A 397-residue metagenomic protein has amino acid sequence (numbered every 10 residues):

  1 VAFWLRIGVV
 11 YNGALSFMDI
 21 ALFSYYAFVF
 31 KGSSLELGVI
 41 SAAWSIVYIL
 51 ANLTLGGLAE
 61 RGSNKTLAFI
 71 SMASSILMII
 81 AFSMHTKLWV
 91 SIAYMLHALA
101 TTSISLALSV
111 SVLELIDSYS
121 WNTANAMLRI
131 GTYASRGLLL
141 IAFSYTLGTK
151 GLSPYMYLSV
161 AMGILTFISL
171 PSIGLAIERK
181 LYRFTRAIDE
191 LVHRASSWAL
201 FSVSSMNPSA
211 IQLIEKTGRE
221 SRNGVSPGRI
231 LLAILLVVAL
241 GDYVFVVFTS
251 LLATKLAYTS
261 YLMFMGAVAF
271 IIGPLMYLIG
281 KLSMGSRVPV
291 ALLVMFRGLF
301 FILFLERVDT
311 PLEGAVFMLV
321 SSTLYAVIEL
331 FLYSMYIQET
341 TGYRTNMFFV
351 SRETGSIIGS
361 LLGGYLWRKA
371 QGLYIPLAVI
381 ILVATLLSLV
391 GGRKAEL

Functional and structural regions predicted by a protein language model:
V1-I49, V225-A269, F349: Helix-loop boundary and gating motifs at the non-cytosolic
V9, L88-I104, L236, P311-E329: Hydrophobic core of transmembrane alpha-helices in multi-pass small-molecule transporters, especially MFS/SLC-type
I46-T54, S135, L262-M284: Transmembrane alpha-helices of Major Facilitator/SLC transporters
I49-T86: Conserved MFS/SLC helix-loop-helix module at the cytosolic interface between two early adjacent transmembrane helices
T66-A81, V160, R287-F304: Structural signature of the two symmetry-related core transmembrane helices
M95-T132: Cytoplasmic helix-loop-helix junction between adjacent transmembrane helices in 12-TM secondary transporters
S103-D117, Y325-T340: Intracellular juxtamembrane helix-capping segments at the cytosolic ends of symmetry-related transmembrane helices
T341-A370: A late C-terminal transmembrane helix in Major Facilitator Superfamily
